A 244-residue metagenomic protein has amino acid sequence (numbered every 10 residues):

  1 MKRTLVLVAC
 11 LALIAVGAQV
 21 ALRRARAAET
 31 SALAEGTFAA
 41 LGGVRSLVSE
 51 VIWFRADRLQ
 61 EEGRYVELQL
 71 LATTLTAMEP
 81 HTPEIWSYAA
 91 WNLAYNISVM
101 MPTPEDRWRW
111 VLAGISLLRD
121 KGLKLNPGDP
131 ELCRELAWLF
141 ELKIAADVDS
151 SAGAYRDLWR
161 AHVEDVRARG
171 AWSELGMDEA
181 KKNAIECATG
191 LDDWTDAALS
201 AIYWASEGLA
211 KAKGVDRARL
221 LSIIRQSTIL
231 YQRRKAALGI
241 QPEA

Functional and structural regions predicted by a protein language model:
T4-V20: Hydrophobic membrane-insertion alpha-helices, especially the h-region of bacterial N-terminal signal peptides
A21-A27: Helix-to-loop transition at the C-terminal end of transmembrane segments
A27, S31-G128, E135-A244: Short coil/linker segments at helix-helix boundaries
